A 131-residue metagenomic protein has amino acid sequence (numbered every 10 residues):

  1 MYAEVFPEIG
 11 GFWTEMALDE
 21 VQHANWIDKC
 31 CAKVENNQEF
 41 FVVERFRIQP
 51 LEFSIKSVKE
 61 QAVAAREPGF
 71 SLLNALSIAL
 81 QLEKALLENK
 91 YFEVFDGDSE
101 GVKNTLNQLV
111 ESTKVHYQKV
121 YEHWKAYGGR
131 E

Functional and structural regions predicted by a protein language model:
M1-E131: Non-heme di-metal
